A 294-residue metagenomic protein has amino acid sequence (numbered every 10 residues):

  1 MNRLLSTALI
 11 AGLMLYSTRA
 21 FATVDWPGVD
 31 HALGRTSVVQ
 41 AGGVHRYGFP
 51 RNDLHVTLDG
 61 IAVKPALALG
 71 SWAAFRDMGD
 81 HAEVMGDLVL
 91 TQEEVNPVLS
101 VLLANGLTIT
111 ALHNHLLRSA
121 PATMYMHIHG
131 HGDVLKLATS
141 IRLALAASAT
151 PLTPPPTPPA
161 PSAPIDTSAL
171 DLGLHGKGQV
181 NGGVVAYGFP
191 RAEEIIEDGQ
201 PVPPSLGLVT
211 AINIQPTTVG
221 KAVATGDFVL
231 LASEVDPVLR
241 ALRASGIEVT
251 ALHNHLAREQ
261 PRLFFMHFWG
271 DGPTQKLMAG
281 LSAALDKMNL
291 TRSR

Functional and structural regions predicted by a protein language model:
N2-I10: Sec-dependent signal peptide recognition, specifically the positively charged N-region followed immediately by
S17-R19: N-terminal signal peptide c-region/cleavage motif recognized by signal peptidases
A22-P27, A32, A73-E93, G132-D133 (+5 more regions): Terminal, regulation- and interaction-focused segments at domain boundaries
T23-L58, A146-P190, E194-G199, P203 (+1 more regions): Intrinsic disorder/low-complexity detector
H55-A74, E193-T218, L252: Intrinsic, low-complexity N-terminal interaction/targeting segments
K64-A66, Q92-L117, P204-L206, A232-A257: Extended intrinsically disordered, low-complexity coil regions enriched in Ser, Thr, Gly, Ala and often Pro
S71-F75, D87-L90, L116, M124-H131 (+4 more regions): A conserved regulatory-domain signal marking ACT and ACT-like small-molecule sensing domains and adjacent regulatory
L90-T110, S119-A160, G270-R292: Hydrophobic, ordered structural segments
